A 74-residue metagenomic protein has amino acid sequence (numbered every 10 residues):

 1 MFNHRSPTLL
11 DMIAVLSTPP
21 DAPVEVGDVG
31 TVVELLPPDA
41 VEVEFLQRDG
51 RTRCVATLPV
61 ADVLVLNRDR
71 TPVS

Functional and structural regions predicted by a protein language model:
F2-N3, P7-S74: Basic/aromatic-rich interaction segments and small domains that mediate binding to polyanionic partners
